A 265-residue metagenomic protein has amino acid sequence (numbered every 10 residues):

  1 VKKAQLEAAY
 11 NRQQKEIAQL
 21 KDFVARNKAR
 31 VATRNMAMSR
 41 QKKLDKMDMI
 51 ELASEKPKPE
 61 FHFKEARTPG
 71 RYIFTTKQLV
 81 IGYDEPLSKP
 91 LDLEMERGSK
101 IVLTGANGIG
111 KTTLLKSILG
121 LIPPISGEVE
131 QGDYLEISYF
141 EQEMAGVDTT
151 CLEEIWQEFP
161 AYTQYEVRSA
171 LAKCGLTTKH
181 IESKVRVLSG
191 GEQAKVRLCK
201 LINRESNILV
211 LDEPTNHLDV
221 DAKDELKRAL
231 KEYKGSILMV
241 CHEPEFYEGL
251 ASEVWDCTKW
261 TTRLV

Functional and structural regions predicted by a protein language model:
V1-A8, P57, A66-V265: ABC ATP-binding cassette signature C-motif
K2-K89: Flexible nucleotide-interacting loop at or near the entrance of a catalytic core
